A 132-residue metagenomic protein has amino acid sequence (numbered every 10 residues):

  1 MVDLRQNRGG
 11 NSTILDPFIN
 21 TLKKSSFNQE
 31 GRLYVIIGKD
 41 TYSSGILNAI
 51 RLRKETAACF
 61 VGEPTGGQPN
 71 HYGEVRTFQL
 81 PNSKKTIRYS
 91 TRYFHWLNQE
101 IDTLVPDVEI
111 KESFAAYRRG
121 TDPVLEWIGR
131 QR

Functional and structural regions predicted by a protein language model:
M1-R132: C-terminal "post-core" interaction segments
